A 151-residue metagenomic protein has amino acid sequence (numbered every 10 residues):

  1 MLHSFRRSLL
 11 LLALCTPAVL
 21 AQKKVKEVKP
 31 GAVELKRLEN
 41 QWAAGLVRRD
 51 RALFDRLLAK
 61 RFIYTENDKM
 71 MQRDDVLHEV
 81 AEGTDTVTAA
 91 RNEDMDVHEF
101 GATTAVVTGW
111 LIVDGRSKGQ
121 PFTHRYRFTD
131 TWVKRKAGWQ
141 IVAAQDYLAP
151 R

Functional and structural regions predicted by a protein language model:
R6-L10: N-terminal export leaders
L12-A21: Hydrophobic h-region of N-terminal signal peptides that target proteins for export in Gram-negative bacteria
Q22-P30: Cleaved targeting-peptide boundary
K29-K36, R48-T103, R116, Q120-H124: A solvent-exposed, acidic/Ser-Thr-rich amphipathic alpha-helical stretch
A90-E93, T108-W110, T123-F128, V142: Short, surface-exposed coil-to-beta transition loops
V97-A105, W132-G138: A short, structured loop/turn motif at beta-sheet edges
T103-V113: A short hydrophobic beta-strand element
R125-P150: Short beta-strand edge/turn micro-motifs at domain boundaries
